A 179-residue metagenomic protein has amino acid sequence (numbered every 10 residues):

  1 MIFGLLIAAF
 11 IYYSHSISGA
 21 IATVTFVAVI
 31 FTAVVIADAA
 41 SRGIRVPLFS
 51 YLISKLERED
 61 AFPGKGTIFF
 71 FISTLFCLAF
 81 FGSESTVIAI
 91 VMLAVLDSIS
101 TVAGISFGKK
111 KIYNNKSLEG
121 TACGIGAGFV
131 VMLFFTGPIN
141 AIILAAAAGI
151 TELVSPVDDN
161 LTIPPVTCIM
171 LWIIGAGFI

Functional and structural regions predicted by a protein language model:
M1-T23, A33-F134, I139-F178: Interhelical loop and helix-boundary elements at the membrane-water interface of polytopic inner-membrane proteins
T25-A28: Residues within membrane-spanning alpha-helices of integral membrane proteins, especially the hydrophobic core/packing
